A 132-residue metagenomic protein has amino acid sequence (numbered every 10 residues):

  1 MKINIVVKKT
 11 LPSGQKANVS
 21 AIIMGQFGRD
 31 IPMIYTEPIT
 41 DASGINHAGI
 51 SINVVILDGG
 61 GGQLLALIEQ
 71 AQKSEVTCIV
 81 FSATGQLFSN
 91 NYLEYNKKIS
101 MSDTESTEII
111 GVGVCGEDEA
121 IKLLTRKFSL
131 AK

Functional and structural regions predicted by a protein language model:
M1-K132: Positively charged, small/polar-rich N-terminal and surface patches that mediate targeting and assembly and bind
